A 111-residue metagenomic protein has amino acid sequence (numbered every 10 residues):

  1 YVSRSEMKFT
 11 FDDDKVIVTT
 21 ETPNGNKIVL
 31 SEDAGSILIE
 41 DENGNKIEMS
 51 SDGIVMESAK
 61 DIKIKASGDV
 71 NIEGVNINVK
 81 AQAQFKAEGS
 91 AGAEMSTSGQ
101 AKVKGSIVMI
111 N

Functional and structural regions predicted by a protein language model:
Y1-N111: Right-handed beta-helix
